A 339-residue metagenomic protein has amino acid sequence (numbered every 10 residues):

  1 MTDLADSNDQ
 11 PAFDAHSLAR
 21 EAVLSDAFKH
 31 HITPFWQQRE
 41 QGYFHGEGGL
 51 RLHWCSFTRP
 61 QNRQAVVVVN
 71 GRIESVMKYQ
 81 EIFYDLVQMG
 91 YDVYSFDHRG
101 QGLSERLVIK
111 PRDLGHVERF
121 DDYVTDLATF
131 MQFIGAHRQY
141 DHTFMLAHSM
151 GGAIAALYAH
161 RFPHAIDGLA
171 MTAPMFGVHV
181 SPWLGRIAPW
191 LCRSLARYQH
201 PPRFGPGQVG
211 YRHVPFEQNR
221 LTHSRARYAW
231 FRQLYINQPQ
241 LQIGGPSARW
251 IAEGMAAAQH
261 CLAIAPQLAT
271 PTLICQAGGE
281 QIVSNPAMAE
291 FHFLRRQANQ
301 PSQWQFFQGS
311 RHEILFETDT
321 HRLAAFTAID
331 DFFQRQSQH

Functional and structural regions predicted by a protein language model:
M1-H45, L52-C55: An N-terminal hydrophobic leader/cap segment in hydrolases
F83-I109: Conserved alpha/beta-hydrolase
G115-G135: Alpha/beta-hydrolase active-site loop
H137-S149: Alpha/beta-hydrolase fold nucleophile elbow
A155-Q240: Alpha/beta-hydrolase-fold enzymes
L268, I274-Q276: Short beta-strand/loop motif that positions the catalytic acidic residue of the alpha/beta-hydrolase fold
T270, Q281-L294: Short alpha-helix in the alpha/beta-hydrolase fold that links the catalytic acid
P301-H339: Catalytic active-site module of serine/aspartate enzymes centered on a nucleophile-bearing elbow/loop
